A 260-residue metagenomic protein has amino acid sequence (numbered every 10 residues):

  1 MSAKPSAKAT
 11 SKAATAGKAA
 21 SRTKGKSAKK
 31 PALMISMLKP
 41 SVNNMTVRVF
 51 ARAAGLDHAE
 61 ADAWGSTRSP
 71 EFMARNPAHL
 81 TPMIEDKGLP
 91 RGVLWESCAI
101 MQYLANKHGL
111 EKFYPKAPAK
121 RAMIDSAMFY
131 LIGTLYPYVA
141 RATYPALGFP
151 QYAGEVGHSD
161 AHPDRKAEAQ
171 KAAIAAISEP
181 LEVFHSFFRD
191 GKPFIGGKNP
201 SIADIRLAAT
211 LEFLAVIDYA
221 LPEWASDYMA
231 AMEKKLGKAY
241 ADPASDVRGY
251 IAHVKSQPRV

Functional and structural regions predicted by a protein language model:
S2-A13, G17-A167: GST-like domain detector, emphasizing the conserved glutathione-binding G-site in the N-terminal thioredoxin-like
L38, I202, D246-R248: Short, solvent-exposed turn/loop segments enriched in Gly/Ser/Thr/Pro and often Arg
A78, K107, D190-G191, K235: Structured helix-beta-strand junction loops
W95, A119, A220-W224, D242: Alpha-helix N-cap and coil->helix boundary residues
Y130, K235, G249-A252: A short structural micro-motif
L131-K234: GST-like fold's C-terminal all-alpha helical module
G237, P243-S245: Exported/periplasmic ABC-transporter solute-binding proteins
V247-V260: Acidic/histidine-enriched, glycine/proline-rich intrinsically disordered or flexible terminal extensions
